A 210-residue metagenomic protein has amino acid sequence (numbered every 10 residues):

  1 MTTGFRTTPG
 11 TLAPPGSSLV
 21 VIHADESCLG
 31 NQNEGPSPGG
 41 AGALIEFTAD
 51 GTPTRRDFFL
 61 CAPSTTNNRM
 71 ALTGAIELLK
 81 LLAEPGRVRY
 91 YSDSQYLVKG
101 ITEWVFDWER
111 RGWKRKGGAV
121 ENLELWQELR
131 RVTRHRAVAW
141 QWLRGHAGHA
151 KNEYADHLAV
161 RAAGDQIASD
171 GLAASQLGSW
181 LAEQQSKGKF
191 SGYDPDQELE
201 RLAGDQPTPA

Functional and structural regions predicted by a protein language model:
T2-R69, T73, K80-E84, A168 (+2 more regions): RNase H-like nuclease fold core
E26-E34, P38, I76-Y154, W180-F190: RNase H catalytic domain
L44, R130, D156-A159: Conserved protein kinase catalytic domain
A119, V160-S175: Acidic, His- and aromatic-enriched active-site or binding-groove loops in soluble protein domains that engage sugars
A150-G164: Short, electropositive alpha-helical surface patch
